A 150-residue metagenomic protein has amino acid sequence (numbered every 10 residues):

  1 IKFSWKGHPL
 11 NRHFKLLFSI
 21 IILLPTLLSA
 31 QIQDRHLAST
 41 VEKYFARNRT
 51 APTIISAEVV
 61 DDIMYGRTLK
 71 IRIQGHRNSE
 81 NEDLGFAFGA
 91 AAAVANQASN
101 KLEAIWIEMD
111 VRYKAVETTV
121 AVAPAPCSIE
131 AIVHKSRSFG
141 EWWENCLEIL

Functional and structural regions predicted by a protein language model:
H8-F18: Bacterial N-terminal signal peptides that target proteins for export
L17-T26: Bacterial N-terminal signal peptides
L28-I32: Boundary at the C-terminal end of the N-terminal hydrophobic targeting segment
Q33-R77, N100-L150: Polar/charged, Gly/Pro-rich intrinsically disordered segments
N81-K101: Short, non-transmembrane amphipathic alpha-helical segments
